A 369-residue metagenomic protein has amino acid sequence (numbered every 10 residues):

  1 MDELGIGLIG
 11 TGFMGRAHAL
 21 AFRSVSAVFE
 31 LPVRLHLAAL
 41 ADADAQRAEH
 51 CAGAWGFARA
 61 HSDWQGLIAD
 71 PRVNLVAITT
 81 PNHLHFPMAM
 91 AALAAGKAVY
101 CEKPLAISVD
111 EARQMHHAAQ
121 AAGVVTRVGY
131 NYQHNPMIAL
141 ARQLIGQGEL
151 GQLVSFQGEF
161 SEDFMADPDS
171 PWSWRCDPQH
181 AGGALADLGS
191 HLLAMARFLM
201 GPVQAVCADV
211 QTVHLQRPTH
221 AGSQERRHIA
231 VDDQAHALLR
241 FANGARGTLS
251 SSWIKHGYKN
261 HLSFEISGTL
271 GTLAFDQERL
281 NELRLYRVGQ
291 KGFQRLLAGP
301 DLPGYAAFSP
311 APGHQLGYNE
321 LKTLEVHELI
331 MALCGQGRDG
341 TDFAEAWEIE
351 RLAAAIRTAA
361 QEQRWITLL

Functional and structural regions predicted by a protein language model:
M1-W55, I330: N-terminal Rossmann-like dinucleotide-binding module
R34-L37, A332-I349: Glycine- and charged-residue-rich phosphate/anionic-cofactor binding loop of Rossmann-like
L35-L37, V73, L153, V203: Core-facing hydrophobic residues within beta-strands of well-ordered domains
A58-D63: Conserved SAM-binding strand-loop segment of SAM-dependent methyltransferases
L75, P81-Q133, G148: Beta-strand-loop-alpha-helix segment that lines the small-molecule cofactor/substrate pocket of alpha/beta enzymes
C101, T126-V128, Q157, L249 (+1 more regions): Hydrophobic residues in well-ordered beta-strands that form the structural core
Y132-I229, L283, Q363: Predominantly a Rossmann-like dinucleotide-binding segment in NAD(P)-dependent oxidoreductases
A194-R287, Q315, T323-D339, A355: Contiguous beta-strand/loop segments that form the cofactor/metal-binding neighborhood of enzyme cores
